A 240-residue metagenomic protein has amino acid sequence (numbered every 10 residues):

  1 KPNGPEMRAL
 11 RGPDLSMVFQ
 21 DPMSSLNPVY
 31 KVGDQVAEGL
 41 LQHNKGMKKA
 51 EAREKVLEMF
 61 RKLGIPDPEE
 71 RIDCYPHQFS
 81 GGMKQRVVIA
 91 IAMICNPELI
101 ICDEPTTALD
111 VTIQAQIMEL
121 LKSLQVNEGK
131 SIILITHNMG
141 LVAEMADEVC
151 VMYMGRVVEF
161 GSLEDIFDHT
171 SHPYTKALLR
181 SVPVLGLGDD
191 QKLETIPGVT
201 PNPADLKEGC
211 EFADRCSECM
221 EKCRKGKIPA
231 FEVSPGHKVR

Functional and structural regions predicted by a protein language model:
K1-M7, K31-E51, R61-K62, Q78 (+1 more regions): ABC-type ATPase nucleotide-binding domains, specifically the catalytic core motifs of the NBD
R8, L163-R240: Charged, flexible cofactor/metal-binding loops and thiol motifs
V36, I89, I113, I117: Hydrophobic anchor residue at the start of the ABC signature
A50-E70, K122, L179-R180: Conserved ABC ATPase "signature" region
C74-F79, M83: Conserved ABC ATPase signature
I94-E98: A short, proline-enriched helix->beta-strand linker immediately N-terminal to the Walker B motif in ABC-type P-loop
I101, P105, L109, I113-Q191: P-loop NTP-binding/switch modules centered on Walker-like glycine-rich loops
